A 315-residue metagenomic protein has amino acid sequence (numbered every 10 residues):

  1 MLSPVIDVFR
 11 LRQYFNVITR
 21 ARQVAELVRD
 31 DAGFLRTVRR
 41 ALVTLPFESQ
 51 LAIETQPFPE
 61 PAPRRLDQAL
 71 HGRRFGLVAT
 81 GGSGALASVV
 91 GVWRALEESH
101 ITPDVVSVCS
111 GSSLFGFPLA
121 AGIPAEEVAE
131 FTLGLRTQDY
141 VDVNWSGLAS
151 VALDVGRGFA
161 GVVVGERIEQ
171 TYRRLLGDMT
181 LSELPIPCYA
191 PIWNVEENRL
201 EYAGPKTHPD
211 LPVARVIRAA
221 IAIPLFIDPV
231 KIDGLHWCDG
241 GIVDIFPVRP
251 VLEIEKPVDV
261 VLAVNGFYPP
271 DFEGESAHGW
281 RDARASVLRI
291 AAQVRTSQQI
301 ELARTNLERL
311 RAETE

Functional and structural regions predicted by a protein language model:
M1-H71: N-terminal low-complexity/intrinsically disordered extensions
V8, A125-T171, R199-L200, G204-D210 (+2 more regions): Non-catalytic peripheral regions of patatin-like phospholipases
L42-V106: Helix-rich "cap/lid" substructures immediately adjacent to catalytic or cofactor-binding pockets
T80, T102-A121: Catalytic nucleophile loop
G82, V92, S112, A190 (+4 more regions): Conserved small-residue
Y140, L176-C188: A short alpha-helix-loop-beta-strand transition element characteristic of N-terminal alpha/beta dinucleotide-binding
E169-D178, D210-P229, G240-F246: Active-site glycine-rich loop that binds ribose-phosphate moieties when present
C188, I192-N198: Internal, conserved structured core segments that host functional sites
